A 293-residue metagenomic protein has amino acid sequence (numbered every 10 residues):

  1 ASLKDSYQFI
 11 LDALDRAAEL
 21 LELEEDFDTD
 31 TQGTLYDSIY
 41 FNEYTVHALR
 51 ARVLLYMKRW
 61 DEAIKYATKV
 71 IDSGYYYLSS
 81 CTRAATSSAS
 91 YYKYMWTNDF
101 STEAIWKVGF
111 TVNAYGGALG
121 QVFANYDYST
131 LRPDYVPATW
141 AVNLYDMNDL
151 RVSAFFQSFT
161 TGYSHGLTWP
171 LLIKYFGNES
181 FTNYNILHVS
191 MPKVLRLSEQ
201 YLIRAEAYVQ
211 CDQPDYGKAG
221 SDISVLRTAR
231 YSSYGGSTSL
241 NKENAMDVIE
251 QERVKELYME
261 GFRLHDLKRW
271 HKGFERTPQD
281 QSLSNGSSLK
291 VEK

Functional and structural regions predicted by a protein language model:
A1-S198, Q210-G217, K242-N244, E292: Structured, solvent-exposed acidic/aromatic patches
F9, A118-L119, S239-K293: Long, intrinsically disordered, low-complexity segments
Y201, Y216-S232: Active/binding-pocket-proximal capping segment
A205: Active-site-proximal region of nucleotide-activated glycan assembly enzymes, centered on histidine/acidic-rich loops
V209, T228, M246: Active-site/pore-lining binding-face segments in mid-to-C-terminal subdomains
S232-S239: Cytochrome P450 fold signature focused on the C-terminal beta-domain
